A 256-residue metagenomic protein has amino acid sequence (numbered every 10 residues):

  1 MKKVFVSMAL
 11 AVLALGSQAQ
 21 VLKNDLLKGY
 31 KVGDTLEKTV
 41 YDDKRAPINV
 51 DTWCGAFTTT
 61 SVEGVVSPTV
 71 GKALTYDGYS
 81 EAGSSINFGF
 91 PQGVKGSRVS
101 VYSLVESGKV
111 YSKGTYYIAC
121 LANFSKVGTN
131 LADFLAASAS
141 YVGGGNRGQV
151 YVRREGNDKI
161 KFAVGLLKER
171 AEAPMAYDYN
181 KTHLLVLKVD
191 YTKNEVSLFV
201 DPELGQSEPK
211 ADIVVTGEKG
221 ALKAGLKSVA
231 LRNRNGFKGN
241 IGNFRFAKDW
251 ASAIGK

Functional and structural regions predicted by a protein language model:
M1-L22: Bacterial Sec-dependent N-terminal signal peptides
Q20-S61, K256: Extracellular carbohydrate-recognition regions
N24-L27, N235-G255: Extracellular, beta-strand-rich glycan-interacting domains
L27, Y117-L121, S138, S197-G205 (+1 more regions): Predominantly extracellular/luminal cell-surface or secreted proteins
T75-D158: Secretory/extracellular carbohydrate-interaction modules and structurally similar beta-sandwich "look-alikes"
C120, K181-V189, V196-V200: Short tryptophan-centered beta-strand motifs in secreted/extracellular beta-sheet-rich domains of glycan-recognition
F162-L184: Short, aromatic/His-centered strand-loop micro-motif at the edge of beta-sheets
K210-G242: Flexible glycan-contacting loops in extracellular carbohydrate-active proteins
